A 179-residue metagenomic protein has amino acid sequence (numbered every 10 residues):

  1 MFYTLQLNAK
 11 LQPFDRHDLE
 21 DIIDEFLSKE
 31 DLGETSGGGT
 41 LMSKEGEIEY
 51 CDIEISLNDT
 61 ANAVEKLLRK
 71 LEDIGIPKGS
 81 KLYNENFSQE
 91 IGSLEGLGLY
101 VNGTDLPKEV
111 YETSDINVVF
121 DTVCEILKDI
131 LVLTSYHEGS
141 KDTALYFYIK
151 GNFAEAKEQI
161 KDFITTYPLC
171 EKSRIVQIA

Functional and structural regions predicted by a protein language model:
Y3-A9, E47-E54, E95-D105, T143-F147: Short, hydrophobic beta-strand segments
L11-S36, V101-I130: Surface-exposed, low-hydrophobicity interaction/linker segments
L19-I23, A63-I74, V119, K157-T165: Short amphipathic alpha-helices in soluble, non-transmembrane regions that often serve as interface/regulatory elements
L27, D31, L71-G79, F163-E171: A common structural junction motif
D31-E65, T134-E155: Short, intrinsically disordered low-complexity segments
E34-L41, S80-N86, E171-A179: A generic structural motif
R69-F120: Surface-exposed beta-loop interaction hotspot
L131-A179: Structured core of small recognition/catalytic domains
